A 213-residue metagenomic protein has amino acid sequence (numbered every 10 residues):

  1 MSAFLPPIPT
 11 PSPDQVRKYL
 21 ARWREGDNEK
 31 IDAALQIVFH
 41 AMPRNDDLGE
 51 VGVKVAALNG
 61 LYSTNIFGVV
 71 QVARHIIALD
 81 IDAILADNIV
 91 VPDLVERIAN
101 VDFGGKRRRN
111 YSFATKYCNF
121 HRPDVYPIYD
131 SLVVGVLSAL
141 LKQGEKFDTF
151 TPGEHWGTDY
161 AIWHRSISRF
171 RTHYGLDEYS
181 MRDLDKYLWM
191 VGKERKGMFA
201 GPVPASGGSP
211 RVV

Functional and structural regions predicted by a protein language model:
M1-K106, P123-V213: An N-terminal alpha-helical hairpin/helix-loop-helix interaction module that forms a charged, gly/pro-flexible surface
F113-N119: Short hydrophobic alpha-helical segments that form membrane-spanning helices or hydrophobic packing faces of helical
